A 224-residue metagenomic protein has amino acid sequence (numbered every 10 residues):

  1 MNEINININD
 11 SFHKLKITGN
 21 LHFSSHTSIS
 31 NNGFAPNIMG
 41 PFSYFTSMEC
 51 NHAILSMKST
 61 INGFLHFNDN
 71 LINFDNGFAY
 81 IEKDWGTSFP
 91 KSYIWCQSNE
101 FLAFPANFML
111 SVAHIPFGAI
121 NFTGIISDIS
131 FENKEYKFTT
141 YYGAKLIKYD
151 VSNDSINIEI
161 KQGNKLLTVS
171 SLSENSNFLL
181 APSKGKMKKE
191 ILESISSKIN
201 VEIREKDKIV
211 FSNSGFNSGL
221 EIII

Functional and structural regions predicted by a protein language model:
M1-I224: Structured soluble/peripheral alpha/beta segments that form catalytic or ligand/cofactor-binding pockets
